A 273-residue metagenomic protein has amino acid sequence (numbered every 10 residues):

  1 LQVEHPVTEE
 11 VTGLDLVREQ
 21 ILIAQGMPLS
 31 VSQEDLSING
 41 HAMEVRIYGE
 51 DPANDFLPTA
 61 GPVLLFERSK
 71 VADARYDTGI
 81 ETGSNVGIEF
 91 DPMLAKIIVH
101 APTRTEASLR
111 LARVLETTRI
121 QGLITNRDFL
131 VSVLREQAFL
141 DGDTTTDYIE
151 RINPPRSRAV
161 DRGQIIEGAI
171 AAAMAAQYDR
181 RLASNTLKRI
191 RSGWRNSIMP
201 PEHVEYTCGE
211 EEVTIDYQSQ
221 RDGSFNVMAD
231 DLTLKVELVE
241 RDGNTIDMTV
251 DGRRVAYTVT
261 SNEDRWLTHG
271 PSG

Functional and structural regions predicted by a protein language model:
Q2-L232: Catalytic cores of soluble metabolic enzymes centered on carboxylation/carboxyl-transfer
M27-P28, R241, D251: Short Pro/Gly-enriched beta-strand edge/turn motifs at strand-loop
E44, N54, V250-G273: Structured, non-catalytic alpha/beta "coupling" segments that mediate domain-domain communication and provide generic
V213-I215, L232-E237, R254-Y257: A structural detector for short beta-strand units
S219-Q220, E240-R241, T260-N262: Generic beta-strand structural signal
G223-F225, V236-I246: Glycine-rich, small/acidic residue-mixed loop/short-helix segments
F225-V227, M248, T268: Well-ordered beta-strand segments characteristic of repetitive beta-sheet solenoids
